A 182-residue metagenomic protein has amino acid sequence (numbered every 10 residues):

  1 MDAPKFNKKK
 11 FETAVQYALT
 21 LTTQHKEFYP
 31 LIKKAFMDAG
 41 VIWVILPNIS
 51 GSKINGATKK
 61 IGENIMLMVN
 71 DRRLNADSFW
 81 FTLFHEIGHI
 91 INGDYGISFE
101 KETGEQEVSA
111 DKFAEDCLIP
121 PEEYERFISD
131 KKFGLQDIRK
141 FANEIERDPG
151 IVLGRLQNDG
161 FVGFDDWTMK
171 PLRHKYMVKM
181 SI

Functional and structural regions predicted by a protein language model:
M1-I182: Active-site hotspot residues in diverse enzymes, especially metal/ion-binding acidic/histidine motifs
